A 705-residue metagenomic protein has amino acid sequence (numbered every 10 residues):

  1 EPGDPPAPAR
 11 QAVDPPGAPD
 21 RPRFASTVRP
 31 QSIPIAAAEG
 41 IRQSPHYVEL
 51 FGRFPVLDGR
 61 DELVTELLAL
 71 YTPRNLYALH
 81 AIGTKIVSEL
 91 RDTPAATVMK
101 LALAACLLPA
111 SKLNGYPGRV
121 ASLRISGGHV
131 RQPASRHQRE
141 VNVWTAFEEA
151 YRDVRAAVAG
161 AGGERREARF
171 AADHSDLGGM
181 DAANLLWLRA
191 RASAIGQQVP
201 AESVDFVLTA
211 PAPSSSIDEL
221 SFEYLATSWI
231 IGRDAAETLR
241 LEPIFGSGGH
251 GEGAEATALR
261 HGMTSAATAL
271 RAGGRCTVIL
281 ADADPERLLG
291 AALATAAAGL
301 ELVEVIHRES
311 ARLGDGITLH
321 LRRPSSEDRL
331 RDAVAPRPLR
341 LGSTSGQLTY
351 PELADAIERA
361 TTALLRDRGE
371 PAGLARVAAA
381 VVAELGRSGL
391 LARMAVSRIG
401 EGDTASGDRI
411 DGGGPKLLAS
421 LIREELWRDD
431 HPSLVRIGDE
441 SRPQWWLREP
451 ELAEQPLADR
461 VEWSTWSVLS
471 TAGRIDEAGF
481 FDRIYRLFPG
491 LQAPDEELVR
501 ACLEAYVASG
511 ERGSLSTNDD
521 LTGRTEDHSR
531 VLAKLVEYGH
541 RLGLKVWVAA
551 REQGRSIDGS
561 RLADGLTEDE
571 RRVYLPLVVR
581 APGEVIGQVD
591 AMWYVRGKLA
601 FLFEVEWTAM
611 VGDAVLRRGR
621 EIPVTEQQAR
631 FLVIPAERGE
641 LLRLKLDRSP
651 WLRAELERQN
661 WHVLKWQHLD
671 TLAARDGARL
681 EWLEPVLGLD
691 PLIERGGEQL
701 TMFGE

Functional and structural regions predicted by a protein language model:
E1-S203, A212-G248, A281, E286-G290 (+2 more regions): Nucleic-acid modification enzymes, centered on SAM-dependent nucleic-acid methyltransferases
L239-V305: Conserved Class I SAM-dependent methyltransferase catalytic core
L288-A298, L562-D564, L641-L656: Short, aromatic/basic amphipathic alpha-helical patches
E304-S560, L687-E705: C-terminal non-catalytic scaffold/interaction domains in large multidomain proteins
L535, A591-W593, F601-W607: Conserved catalytic cores of phosphodiester-cleaving nucleases, focusing on short active-site segments
H540, V548-G597, A609-V611, D676: Active-site metal-binding core of divalent-cation-utilizing nuclease and nuclease-like domains
A581, E637-E705: Domain-level recognition of nuclease-like catalytic cores that cleave nucleotide substrates
G583-I586, A600-R620, L642: Active-site-adjacent loop/helix micro-motif of nuclease/hydrolase catalytic cores
